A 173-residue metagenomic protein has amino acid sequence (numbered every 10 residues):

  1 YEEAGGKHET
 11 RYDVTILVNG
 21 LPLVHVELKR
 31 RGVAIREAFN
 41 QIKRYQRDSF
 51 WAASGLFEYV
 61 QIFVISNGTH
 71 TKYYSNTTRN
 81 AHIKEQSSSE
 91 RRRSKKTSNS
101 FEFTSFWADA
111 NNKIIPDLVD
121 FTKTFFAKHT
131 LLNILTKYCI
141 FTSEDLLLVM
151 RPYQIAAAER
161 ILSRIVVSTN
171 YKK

Functional and structural regions predicted by a protein language model:
Y1-K173: ATP-dependent helicase/translocase motor core
